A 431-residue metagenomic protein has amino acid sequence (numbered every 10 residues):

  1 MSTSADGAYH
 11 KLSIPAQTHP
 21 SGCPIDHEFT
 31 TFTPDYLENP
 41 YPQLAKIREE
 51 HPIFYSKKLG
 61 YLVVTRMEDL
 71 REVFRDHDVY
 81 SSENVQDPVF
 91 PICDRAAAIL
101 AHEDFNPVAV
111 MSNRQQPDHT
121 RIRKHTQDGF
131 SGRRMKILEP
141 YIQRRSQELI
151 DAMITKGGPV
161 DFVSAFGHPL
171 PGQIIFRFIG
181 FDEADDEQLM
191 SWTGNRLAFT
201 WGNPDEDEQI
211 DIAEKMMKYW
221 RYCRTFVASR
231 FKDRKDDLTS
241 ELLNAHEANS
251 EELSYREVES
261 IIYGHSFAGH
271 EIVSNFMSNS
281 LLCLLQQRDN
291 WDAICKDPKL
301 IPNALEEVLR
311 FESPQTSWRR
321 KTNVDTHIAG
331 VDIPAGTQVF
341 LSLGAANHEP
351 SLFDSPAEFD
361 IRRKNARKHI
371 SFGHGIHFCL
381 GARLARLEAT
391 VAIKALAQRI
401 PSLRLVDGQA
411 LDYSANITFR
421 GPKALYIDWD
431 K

Functional and structural regions predicted by a protein language model:
S2-K431: Cytochrome P450
